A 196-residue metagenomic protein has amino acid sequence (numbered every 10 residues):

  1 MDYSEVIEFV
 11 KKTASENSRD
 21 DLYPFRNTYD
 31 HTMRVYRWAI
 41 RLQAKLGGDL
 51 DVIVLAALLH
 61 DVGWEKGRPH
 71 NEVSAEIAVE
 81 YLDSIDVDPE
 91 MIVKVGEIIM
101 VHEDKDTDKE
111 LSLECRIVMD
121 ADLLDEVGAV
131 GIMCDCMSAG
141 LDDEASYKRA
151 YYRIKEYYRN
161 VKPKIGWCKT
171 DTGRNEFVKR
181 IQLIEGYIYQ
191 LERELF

Functional and structural regions predicted by a protein language model:
M1-E5, R19-L46, L59, V87 (+1 more regions): Divalent metal-dependent phosphate-bond-processing catalytic cores, especially two-metal-ion Mg2+/Mn2+ enzymes that act
K11, S15, R37-I40, V79: Amphipathic, well-packed alpha-helical segments that form the structural scaffold of globular domains
E16, R68-N71, D86-V87: Acidic catalytic motifs of isoprenoid enzymes
V35, H70-S84: An active-site-proximal "capping" alpha-helix that borders the catalytic cofactor pocket
L50-H70, S74, V95-D104: His-Asp-centered metal-binding catalytic motifs of divalent-metal-dependent phosphohydrolases/nucleases
D88-I92: Membrane-interface starts of transmembrane alpha-helices
